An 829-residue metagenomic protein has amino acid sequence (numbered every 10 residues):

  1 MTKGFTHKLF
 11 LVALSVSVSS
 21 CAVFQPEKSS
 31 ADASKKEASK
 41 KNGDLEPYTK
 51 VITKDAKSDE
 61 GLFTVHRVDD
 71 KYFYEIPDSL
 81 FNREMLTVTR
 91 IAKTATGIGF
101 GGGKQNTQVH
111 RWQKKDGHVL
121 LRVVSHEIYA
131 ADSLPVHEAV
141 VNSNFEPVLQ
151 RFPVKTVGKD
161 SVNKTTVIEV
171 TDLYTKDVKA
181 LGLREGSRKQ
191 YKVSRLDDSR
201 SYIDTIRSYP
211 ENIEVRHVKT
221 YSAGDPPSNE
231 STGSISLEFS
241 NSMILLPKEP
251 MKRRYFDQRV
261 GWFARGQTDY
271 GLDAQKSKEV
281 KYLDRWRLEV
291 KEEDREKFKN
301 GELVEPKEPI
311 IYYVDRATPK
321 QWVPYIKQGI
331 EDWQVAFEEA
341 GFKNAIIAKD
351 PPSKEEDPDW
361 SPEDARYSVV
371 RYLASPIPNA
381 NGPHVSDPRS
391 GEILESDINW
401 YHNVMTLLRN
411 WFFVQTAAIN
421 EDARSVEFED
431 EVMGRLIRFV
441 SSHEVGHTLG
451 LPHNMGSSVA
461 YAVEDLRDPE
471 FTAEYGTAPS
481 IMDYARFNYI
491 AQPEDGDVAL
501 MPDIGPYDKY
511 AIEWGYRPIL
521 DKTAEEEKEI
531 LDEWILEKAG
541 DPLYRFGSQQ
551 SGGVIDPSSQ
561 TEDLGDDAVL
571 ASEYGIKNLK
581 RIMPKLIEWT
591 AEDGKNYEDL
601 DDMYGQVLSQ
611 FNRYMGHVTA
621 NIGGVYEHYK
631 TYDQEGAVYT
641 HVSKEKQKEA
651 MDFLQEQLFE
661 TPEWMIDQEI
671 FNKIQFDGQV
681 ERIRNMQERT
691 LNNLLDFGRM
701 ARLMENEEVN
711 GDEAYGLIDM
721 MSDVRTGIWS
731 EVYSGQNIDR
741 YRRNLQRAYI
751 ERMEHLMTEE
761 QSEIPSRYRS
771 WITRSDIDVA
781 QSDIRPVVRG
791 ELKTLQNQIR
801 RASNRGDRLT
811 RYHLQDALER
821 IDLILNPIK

Functional and structural regions predicted by a protein language model:
T2-F10: Bacterial N-terminal signal peptides that target proteins for export
S19-S20: C-terminal motif of bacterial Sec signal peptides marking the signal peptidase cleavage site
Q25-Y72, I76-T318, A336, A340 (+4 more regions): Auxiliary tRNA-acceptor-end handling modules of aminoacyl-tRNA synthetases
G43, D350-L373, R435-Q492: The catalytic-center signature of Zn2+-dependent metalloproteases
F81, Q321-A345: Zn2+-dependent metallopeptidase catalytic core
E331-F342, G446-H447, L451, F487 (+1 more regions): Sec-exported extracytoplasmic/periplasmic mature domains
N381, S386, E392-W400, S441-L449 (+3 more regions): Extended catalytic-interface subdomain
S458-K829: Conserved catalytic/binding loops enriched for acidic/polar residues
